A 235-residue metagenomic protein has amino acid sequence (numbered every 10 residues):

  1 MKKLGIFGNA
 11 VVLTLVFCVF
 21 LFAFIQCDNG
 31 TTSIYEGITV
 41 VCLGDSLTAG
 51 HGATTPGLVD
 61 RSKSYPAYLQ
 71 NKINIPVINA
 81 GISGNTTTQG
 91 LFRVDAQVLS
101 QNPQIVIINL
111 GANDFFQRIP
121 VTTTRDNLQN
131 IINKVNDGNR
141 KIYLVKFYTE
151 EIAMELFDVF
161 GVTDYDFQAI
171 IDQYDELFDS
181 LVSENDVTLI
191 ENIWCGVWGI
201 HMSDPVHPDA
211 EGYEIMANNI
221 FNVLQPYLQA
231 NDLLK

Functional and structural regions predicted by a protein language model:
K2-L13: Bacterial N-terminal signal peptides that target proteins for export
L4, C18-G37, L233-K235: Bacterial Sec-dependent N-terminal signal peptides
A23, I78, Y143: Conserved Rossmann-like nucleotide-binding pocket used by diverse enzymes that bind dinucleotide cofactors
D28-S83, R93-N102: Serine-esterase "nucleophile elbow" of acetyl-processing enzymes
T48-A49, G84, D114, T149: Active-site micro-motifs of SAM-dependent methyltransferase domains
H51-G52, T88, Q117: Short N-terminal helix/helix-N-cap motif within the alpha/beta-hydrolase-1
A67-K72, L91-K235: Alpha-helical cap/lid subdomain in secreted, periplasmic, or secretory-pathway luminal O-acyl-processing enzymes
I82-T87, D166-Q168: Short, flexible loop segments at the rims of nucleotide/cofactor-binding pockets, characterized by
